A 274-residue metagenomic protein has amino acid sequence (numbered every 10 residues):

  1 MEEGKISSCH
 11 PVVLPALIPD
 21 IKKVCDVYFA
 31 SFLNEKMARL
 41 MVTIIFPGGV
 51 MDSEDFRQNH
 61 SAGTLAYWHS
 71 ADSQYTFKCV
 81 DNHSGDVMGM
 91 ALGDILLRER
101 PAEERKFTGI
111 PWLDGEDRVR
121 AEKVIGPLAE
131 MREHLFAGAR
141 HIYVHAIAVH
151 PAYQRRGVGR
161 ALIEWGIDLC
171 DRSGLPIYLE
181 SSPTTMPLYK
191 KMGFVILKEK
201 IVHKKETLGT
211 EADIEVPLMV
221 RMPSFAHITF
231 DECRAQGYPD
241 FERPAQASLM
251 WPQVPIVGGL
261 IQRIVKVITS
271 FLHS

Functional and structural regions predicted by a protein language model:
V12-D26, F32-R39: A short beta-loop-alpha structural element at the N-terminal edge of CoA-dependent acyl/N-acetyltransferase catalytic
A16, I147-V149, T185: Hydrophobic adenine-recognition pocket in adenosine-nucleotide-binding enzymes
E35-G63: Conserved GNAT-fold acetyl-CoA-binding loop/helix
R39, M51, D55, Y67-S73 (+3 more regions): Conserved acyl-donor/pantetheine-binding loop and adjacent beta-alpha core of acyl/acetyltransferases and related
Y75-K78, P217: Hydrophobic beta-strand residues of extracellular immunoglobulin-like
R140-I142, L169-S182: Conserved GNAT acetyl-CoA-binding A-motif
A146-V149, R155-D168: Conserved acetyl-CoA-binding loop-helix of GNAT-fold acetyltransferases
R160, R172-G174, P183-H203: Conserved active-site alpha-helix within GNAT-family acetyltransferase domains
